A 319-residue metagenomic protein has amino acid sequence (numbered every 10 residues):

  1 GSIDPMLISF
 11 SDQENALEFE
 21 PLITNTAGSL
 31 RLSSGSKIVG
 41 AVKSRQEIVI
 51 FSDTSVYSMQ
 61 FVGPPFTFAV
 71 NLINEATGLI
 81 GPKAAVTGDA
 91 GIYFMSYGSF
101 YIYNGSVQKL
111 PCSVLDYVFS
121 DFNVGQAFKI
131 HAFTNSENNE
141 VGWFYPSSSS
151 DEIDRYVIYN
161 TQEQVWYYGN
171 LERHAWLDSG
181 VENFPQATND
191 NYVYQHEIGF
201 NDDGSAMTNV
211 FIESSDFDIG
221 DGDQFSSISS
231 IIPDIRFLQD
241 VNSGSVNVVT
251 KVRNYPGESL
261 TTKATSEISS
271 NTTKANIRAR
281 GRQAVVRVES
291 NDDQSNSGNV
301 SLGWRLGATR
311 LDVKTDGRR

Functional and structural regions predicted by a protein language model:
G1-I130: Beta-propeller and closely related beta-pinwheel folds
S36, A76-G91, Y97-R319: Beta-sheet repeat architectures centered on beta-propellers
